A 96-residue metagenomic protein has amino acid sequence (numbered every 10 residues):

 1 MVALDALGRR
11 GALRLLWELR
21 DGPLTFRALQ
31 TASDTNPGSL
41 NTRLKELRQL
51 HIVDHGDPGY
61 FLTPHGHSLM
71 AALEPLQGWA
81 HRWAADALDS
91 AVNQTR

Functional and structural regions predicted by a protein language model:
M1-N41, L50-I52, Y60-H67: N-terminal helix-turn-helix DNA-binding core of bacterial DNA-binding proteins
W17, M70-R96: Amphipathic alpha-helical dimerization/coiled-coil segments that flank or bridge DNA-binding/regulatory modules
E46: Alpha-helical DNA-recognition elements
